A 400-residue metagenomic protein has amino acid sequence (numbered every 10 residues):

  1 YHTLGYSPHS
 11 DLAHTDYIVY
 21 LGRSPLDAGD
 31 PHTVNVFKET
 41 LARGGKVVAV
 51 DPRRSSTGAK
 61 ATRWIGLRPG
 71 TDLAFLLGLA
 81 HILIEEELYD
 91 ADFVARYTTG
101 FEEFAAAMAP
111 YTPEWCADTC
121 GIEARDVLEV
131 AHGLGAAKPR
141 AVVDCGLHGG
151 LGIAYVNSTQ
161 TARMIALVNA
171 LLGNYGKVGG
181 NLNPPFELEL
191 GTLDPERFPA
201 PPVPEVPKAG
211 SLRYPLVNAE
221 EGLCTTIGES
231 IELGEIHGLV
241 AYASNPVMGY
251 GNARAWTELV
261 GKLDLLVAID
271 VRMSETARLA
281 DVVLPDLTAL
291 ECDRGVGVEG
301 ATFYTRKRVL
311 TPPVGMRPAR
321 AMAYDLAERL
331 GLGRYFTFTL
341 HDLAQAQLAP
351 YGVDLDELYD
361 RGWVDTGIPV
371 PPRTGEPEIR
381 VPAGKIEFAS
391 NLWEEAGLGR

Functional and structural regions predicted by a protein language model:
Y1-L182, F186-L190, F198, K208-P377 (+2 more regions): Cofactor-pocket helix-loop regions in the catalytic cores of large enzyme subunits
P201-P202: Extended, highly charged linker/hinge segments and catalytic-adjacent loops that couple domains and form adaptable
E387-A389: Terminal low-complexity tails and localization/encapsulation signals of metabolic enzymes
L392-E394, L398-G399: Intrinsic disorder at enzyme termini
